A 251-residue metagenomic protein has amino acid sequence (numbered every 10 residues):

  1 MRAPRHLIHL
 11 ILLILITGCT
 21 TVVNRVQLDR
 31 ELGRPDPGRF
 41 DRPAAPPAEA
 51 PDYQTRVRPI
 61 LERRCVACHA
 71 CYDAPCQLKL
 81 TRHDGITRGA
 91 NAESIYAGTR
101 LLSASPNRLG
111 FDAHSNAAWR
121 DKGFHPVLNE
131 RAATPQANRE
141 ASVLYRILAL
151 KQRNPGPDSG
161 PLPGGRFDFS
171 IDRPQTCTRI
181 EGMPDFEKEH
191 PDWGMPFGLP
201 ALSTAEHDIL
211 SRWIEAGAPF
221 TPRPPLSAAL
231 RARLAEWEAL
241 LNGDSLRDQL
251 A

Functional and structural regions predicted by a protein language model:
M1-H6: Positively charged n-region of N-terminal signal peptides that target proteins for export
I8-G18: Bacterial N-terminal signal peptides
C19-A251: Aromatic- and Gly/Pro-enriched helix-to-coil junctions and flexible linker segments
